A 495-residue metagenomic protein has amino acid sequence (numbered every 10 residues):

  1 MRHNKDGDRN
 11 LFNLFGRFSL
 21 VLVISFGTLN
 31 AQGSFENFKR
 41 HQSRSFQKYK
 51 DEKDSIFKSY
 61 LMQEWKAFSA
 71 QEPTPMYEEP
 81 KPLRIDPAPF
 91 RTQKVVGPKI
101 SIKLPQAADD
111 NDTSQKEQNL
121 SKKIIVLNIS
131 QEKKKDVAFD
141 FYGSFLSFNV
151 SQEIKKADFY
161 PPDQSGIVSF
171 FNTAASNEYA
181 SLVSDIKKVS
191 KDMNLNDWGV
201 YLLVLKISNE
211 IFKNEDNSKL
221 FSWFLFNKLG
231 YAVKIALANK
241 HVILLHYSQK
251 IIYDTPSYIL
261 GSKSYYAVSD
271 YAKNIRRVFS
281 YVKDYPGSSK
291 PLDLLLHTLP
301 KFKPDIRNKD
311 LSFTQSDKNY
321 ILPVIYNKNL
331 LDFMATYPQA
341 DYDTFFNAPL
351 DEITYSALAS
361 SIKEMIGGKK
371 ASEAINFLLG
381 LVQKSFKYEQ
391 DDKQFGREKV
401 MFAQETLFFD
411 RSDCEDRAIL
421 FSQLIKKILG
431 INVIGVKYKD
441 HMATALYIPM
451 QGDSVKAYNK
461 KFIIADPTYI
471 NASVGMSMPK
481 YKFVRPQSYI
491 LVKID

Functional and structural regions predicted by a protein language model:
M1-L14: N-terminal secretory signal peptides that target proteins for export/translocation
R17-F26: Bacterial N-terminal signal peptides
A31-Q32: Boundary of Sec targeting at the N-terminus
Q47-D51, K58-L225: Long, contiguous, compositionally biased segments that the model treats as domain-scale units
Q152-K156, P162-L203, T344-F409: Secondary-structure boundary elements
N209-S222, L237, E389-A443, Y447-P449: Active-site neighborhood of thiol-dependent amide/isopeptide-bond enzymes
K213, N217, F221-K363: Extended, non-transmembrane interaction/recognition domains
L229, V233-K263, I362-K369, D416-D495: Hydrophobic/aromatic-rich core segments of domains that either
